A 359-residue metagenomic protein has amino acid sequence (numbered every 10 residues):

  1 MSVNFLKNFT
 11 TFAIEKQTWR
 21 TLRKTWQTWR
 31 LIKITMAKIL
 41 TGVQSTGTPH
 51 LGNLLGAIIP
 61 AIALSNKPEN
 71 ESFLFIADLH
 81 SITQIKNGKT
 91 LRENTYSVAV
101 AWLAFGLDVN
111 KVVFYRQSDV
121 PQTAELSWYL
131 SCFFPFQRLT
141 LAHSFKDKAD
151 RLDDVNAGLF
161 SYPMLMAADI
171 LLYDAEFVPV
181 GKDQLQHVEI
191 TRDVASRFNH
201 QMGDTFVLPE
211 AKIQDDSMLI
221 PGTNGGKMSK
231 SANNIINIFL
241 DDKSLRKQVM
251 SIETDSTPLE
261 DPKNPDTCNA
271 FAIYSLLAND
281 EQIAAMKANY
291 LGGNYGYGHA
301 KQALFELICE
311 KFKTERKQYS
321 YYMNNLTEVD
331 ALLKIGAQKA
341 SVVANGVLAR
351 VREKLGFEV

Functional and structural regions predicted by a protein language model:
M1-R30: C-terminal segments
F5, H50, D169, I273: Residue-level signature of catalytic and energy-coupling elements of molecular machines, predominantly ATP/GTP-dependent
N8-E15, F105, F133-Q137, V194 (+3 more regions): Change "in soluble alpha/beta enzymes" to "in soluble alpha/beta proteins
K16, E69, F136-T140, L172-P179 (+2 more regions): Short helix-capping/linker segments at secondary-structure and domain boundaries
A37-A168, R316, S320: N-terminal Rossmann-like or analogous alpha/beta NTP/dinucleotide-binding catalytic cores that position adenine
N53, Q186, R192-V359: Conserved nucleotide- and phosphate/pyrophosphate-binding catalytic cores in adenylate/nucleotidyl-handling enzymes
N87-G88, F177-G181, E260: Short, polar/flexible loop-turn hinges at active-site or ligand-entry regions and domain interfaces
K146-F198, M202: Internal, conserved structured core segments that host functional sites
